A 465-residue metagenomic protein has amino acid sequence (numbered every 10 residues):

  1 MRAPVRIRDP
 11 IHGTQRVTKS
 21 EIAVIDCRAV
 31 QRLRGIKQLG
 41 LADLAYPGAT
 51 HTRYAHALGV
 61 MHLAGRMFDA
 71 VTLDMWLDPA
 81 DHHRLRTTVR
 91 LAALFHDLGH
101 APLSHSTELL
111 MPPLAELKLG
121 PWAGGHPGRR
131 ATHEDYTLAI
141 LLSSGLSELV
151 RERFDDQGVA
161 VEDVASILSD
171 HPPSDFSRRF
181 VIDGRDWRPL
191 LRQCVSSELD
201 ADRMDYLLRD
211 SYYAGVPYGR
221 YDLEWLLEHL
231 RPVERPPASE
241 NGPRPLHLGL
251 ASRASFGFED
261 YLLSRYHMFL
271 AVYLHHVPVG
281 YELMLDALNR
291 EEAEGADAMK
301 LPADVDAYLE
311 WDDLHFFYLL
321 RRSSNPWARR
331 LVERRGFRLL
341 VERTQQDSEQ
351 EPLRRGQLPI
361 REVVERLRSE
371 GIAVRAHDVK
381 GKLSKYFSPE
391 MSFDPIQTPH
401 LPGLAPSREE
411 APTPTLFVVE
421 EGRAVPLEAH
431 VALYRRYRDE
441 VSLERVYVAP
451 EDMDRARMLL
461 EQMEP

Functional and structural regions predicted by a protein language model:
M1-L91, G99-Q350: Sequence-structural signature of the catalytic-core scaffold of metal-dependent phosphohydrolases that act on
V272, V277, D286, A296-P465: Terminal helices and disordered tails flanking the catalytic cores of nucleotide-processing hydrolases
